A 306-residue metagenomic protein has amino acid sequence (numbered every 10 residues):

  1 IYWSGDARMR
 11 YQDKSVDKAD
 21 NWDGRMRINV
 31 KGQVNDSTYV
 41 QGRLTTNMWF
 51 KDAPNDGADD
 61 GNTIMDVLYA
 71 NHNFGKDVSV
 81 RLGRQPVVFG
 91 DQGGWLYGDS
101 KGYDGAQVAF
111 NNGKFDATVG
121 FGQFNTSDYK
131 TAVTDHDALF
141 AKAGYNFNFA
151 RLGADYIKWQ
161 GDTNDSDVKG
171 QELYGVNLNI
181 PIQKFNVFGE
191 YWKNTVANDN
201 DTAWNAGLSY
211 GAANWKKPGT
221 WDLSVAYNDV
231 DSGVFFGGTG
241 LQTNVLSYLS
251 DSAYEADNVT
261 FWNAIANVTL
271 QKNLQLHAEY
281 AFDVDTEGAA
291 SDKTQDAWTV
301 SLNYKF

Functional and structural regions predicted by a protein language model:
I1-V88, G94-Y97, A106-G120, F124-S127 (+8 more regions): Beta-barrel outer-membrane channel/assembly domains of diderm bacteria
G90, D162, T239-S252: Extracytoplasmic loops and strand-loop junctions of Gram-negative outer membrane beta-barrel proteins
N164-S166: Extended ligand-binding clefts on enzyme/binding-domain cores
P218-W221: Glycine-centered loop/turn motifs
F235-T239, A289-A290: Short conserved micro-motifs at the rims of enzyme active sites and ligand-binding pockets
